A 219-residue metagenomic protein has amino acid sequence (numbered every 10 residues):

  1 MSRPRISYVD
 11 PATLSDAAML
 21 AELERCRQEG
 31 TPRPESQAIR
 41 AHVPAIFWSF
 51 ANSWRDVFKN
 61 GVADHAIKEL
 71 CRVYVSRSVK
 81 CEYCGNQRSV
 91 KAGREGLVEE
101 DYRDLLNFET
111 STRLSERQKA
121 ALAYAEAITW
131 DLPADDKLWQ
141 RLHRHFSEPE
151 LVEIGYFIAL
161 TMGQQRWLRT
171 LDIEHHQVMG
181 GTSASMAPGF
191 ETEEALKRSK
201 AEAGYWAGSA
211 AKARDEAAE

Functional and structural regions predicted by a protein language model:
M1-H65, G93, M186-E219: Mobile cap/lid helix-loop segments that border enzyme active or cofactor-binding sites and regulate substrate access
R40, W54, L70-V75, L105-L106 (+2 more regions): Short alpha-helical scaffolding segments that buttress acidic/His motifs in well-ordered protein cores
A45-F50, K80-C84, I128-D136: Short acidic alpha-helix initiation/capping motifs at coil-to-helix transition points, especially at protein N-termini
K68-S89: Short, thiol/selenol-centered motifs that function as redox-active sites or metal-ligating centers
G85-D104: Iron-sulfur (Fe-S) cluster-binding segments and ferredoxin-like electron-carrier domains, especially [2Fe-2S]
L105-E116: Acidic/His metal-coordination segments adjacent to aromatic residues that form catalytic metal sites in metalloenzymes
R117-F157: Acidic/histidine-rich alpha-helical segments that form the ligand environment of transition-metal centers
E148-R198: Preference for long, well-ordered alpha-helical segments
